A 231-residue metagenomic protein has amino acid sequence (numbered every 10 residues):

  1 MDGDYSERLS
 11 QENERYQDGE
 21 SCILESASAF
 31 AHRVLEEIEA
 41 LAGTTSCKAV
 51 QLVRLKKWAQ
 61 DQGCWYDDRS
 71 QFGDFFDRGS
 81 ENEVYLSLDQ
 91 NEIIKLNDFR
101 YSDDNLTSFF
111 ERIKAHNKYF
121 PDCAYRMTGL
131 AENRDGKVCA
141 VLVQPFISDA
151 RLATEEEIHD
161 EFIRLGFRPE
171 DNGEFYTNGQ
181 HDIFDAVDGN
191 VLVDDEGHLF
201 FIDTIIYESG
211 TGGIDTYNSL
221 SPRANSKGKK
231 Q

Functional and structural regions predicted by a protein language model:
M1-F72: Juxta-kinase regulatory segment immediately upstream of eukaryotic protein kinase catalytic domains
T45-K48, R69-D122: ATP-binding glycine-rich loop module of kinase domains
L86-S87, F146, V193: Conserved hydrophobic "DFG−1" position in protein kinase catalytic cores
E92, A140-L142, D182, F200: Protein kinase-like catalytic core scaffold
I93-R100, P145-I147, D203-I205: Active-site ExK catalytic segment of metal-dependent nucleases
D98, K114-G173: Conserved structural core of kinase catalytic domains
Y101-E111, L152-E157, G210-G213: Active-site-adjacent loop/helix micro-motif of nuclease/hydrolase catalytic cores
Y176-Q231: Catalytic activation segment of kinase domains across protein kinase-like and atypical kinase folds
